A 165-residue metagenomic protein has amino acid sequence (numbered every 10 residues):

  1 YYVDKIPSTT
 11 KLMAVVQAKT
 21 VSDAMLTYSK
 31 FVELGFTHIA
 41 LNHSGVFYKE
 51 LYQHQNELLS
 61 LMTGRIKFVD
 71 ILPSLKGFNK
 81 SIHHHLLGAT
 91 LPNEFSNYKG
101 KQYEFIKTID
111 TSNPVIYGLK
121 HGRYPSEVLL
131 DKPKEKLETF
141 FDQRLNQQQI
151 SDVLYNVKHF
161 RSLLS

Functional and structural regions predicted by a protein language model:
Y1-E104: Eukaryote-skewed repeat-based solenoidal scaffolds used as protein-protein interaction platforms, primarily
D4-S8, I66-H84, L91-S165: Alpha/beta catalytic cores of nucleotide-metabolism and tRNA/nucleoside-modifying enzymes
